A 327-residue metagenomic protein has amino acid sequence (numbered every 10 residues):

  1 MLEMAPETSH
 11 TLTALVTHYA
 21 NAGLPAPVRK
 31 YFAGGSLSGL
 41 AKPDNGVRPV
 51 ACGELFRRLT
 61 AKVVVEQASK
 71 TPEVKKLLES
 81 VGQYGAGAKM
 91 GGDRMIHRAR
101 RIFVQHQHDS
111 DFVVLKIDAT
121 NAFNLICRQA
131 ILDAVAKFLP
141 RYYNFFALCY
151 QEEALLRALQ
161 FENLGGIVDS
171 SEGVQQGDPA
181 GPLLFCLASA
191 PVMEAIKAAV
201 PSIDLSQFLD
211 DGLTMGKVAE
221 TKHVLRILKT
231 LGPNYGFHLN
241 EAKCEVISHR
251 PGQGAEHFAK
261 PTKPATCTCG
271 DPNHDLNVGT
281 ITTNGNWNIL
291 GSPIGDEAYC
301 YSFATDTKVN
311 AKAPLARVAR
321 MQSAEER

Functional and structural regions predicted by a protein language model:
M1-P191: Conserved pre-catalytic core of RNA-dependent polymerases
L2, N121-L139, V174, L205-Y235 (+2 more regions): Catalytic palm subdomain of template-directed nucleic-acid polymerases, centered on the conserved carboxylate motif
S9-A22, A68-T71, M95-Q105, T221-G236 (+2 more regions): Inter-domain linker/hinge segments that demarcate the starts of reverse transcriptase and RNase H-type modules
P27-K30, F103-Q107, A147-L148, T230-L231 (+2 more regions): A general structural signal for short secondary-structure junctions and capping/turn motifs
G34-L37, R48, V64, V114-F123 (+6 more regions): Catalytic palm active-site di-aspartate
K70-V81, A198-I203, G236-N240, A324: Surface-exposed helix-capping loop/turn segments at secondary-structure junctions
A199, G270-R327: Basic, alpha-helical interaction scaffolds
A219, L239-G285: Short, conserved micro-motifs composed of acidic
